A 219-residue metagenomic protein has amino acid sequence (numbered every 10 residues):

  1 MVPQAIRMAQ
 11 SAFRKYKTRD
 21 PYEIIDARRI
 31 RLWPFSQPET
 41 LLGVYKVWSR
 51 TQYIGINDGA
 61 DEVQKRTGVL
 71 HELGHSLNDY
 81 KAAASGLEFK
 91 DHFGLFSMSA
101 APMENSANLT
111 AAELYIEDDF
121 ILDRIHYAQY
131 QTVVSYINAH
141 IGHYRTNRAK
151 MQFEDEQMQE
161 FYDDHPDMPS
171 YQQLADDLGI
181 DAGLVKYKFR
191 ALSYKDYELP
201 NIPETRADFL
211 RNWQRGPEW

Functional and structural regions predicted by a protein language model:
M1-W219: Active-site hotspot residues in diverse enzymes, especially metal/ion-binding acidic/histidine motifs
